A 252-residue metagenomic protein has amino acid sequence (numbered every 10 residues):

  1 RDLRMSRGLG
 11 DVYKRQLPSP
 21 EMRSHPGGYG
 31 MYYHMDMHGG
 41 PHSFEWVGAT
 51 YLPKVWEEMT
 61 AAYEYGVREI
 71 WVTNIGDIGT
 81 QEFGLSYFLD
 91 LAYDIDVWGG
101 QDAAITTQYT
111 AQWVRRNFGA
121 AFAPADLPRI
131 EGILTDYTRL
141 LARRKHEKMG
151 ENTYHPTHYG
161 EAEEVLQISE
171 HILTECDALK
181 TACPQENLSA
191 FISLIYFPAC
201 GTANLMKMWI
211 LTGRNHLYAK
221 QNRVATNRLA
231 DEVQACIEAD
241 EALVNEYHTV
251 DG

Functional and structural regions predicted by a protein language model:
D2-Y13: Single conserved hydrophobic/aromatic residue that forms the stacking wall/gate of nucleotide- or nucleobase-binding
R7, Y29-Y33, E69-T73: Hydrophobic faces of well-ordered beta-strands that scaffold small-molecule active sites in alpha/beta enzyme cores
D11, Y33-M37, G76-G79: Short, flexible loop/turn elements at secondary-structure junctions
K14-R15, G39-H42, T80-Q81: Short helix/loop capping segments that flank catalytic or ligand/cofactor-binding pockets
P18-P26: Acidic (Asp/Glu)-rich catalytic clusters
H25-T50: Active-site clefts of carbohydrate-active enzymes
Y51-I130: Substrate-binding cleft of secreted/luminal carbohydrate-active enzymes
T107-G252: C-terminal non-catalytic alpha-helical accessory regions
